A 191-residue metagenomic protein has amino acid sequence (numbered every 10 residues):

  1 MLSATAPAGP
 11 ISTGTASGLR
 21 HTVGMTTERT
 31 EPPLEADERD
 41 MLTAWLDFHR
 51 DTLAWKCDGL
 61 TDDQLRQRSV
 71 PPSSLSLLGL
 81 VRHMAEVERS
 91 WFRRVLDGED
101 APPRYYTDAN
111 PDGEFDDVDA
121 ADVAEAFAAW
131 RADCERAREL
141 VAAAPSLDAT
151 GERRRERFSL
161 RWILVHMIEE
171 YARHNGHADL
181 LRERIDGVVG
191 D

Functional and structural regions predicted by a protein language model:
M1-G24: N-terminal amphipathic/basic-hydrophobic helices that include classical n-h-c signal peptides and signal-anchor
S12, T22-P32, R39-D112, E152-D191: Short, contiguous alpha-helical
G18-G24, A36, A124, A128 (+1 more regions): Polar/charged alpha-helical tracts
D112-G151, R161-M167: Acidic/histidine-rich alpha-helical segments that form the ligand environment of transition-metal centers
